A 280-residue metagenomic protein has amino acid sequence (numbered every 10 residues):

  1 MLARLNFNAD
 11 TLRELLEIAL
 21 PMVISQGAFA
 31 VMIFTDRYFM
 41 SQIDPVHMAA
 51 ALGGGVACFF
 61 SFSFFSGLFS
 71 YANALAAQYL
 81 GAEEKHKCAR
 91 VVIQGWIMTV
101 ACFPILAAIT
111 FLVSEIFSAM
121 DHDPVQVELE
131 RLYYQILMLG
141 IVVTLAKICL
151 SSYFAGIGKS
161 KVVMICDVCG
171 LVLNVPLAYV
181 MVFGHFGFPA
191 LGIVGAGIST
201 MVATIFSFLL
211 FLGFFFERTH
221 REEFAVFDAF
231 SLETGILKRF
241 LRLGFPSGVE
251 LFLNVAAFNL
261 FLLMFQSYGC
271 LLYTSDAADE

Functional and structural regions predicted by a protein language model:
M1-M22, A76-V142, F188-F245: Short alpha-helical transmembrane segments in multi-pass integral membrane proteins
R13-N73, A77, F245-F265: Signature of the first transmembrane helix
F29, I33, M40, F62-F69 (+9 more regions): Alpha-helical transmembrane segments and their lipid-water interface positions in multi-pass membrane proteins
Q42-P45, G156-I157, A190: Helix-loop interface residues and adjacent transmembrane-helix termini in multi-pass membrane transporters, primarily
M48-F111, T144-G158, V162-V163, L262 (+1 more regions): Small-residue-rich hydrophobic transmembrane alpha-helices
C58, C169-L173, S199-S207: Transmembrane alpha-helical core residues of multi-pass small-molecule transporters, especially secondary transporters
H86, Y153-V180, V194-I198: Alpha-helical transmembrane segments of multi-pass membrane transporters/permeases
Y273-E280: Conserved small/polar residues in nucleotide/adenosyl-binding loops
